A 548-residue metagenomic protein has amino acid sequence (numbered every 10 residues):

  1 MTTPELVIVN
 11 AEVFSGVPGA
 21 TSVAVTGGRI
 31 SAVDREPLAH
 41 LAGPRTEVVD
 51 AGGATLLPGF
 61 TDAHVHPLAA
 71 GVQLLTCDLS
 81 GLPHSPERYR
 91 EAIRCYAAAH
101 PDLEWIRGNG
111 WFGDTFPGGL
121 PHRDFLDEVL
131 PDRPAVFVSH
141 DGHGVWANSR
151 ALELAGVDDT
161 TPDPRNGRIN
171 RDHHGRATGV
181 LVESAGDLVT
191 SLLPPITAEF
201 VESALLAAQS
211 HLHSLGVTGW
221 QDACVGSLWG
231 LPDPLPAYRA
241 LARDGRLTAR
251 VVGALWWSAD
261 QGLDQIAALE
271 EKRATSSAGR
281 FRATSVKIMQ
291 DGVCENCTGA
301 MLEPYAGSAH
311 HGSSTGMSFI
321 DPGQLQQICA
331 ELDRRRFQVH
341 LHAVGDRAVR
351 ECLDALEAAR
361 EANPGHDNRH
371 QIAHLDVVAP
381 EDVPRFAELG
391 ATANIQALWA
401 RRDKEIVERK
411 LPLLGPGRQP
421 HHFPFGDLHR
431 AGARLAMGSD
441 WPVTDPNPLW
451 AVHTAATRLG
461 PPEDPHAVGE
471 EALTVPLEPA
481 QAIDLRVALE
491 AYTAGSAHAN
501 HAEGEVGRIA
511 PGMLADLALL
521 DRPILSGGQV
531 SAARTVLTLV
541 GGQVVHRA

Functional and structural regions predicted by a protein language model:
T3-N10, F14-A268, I288, V293-V344 (+6 more regions): Divalent metal-binding segments
P4, T21, E505-R508, T535: Short, conserved secondary-structure segments in the cores of folded domains
L57-A63, A373-H374, A436-S439: Active-site neighborhood of phospho(di)ester-bond hydrolases with catalytic His/Asp-centered motifs
H66, A278-T298, G390-R401: Non-cysteine beta-strand/loop elements that form the S-adenosyl-L-methionine
Q221, K287, A373, N394-I395 (+1 more regions): Conserved beta-strand positions in the central sheet of alpha/beta enzyme cores
R246-K287, R369-D376, P380, I406-A436: Phosphate/diphosphate-binding loops
A330-H340, R347-H370, P380, P384 (+2 more regions): His/Asp/Glu-enriched, well-ordered alpha-helical/loop segment that forms or immediately abuts the divalent-metal
I524-V530: Short, Lys/Arg- and Gly-enriched loop/turn segments at beta-strand edges
